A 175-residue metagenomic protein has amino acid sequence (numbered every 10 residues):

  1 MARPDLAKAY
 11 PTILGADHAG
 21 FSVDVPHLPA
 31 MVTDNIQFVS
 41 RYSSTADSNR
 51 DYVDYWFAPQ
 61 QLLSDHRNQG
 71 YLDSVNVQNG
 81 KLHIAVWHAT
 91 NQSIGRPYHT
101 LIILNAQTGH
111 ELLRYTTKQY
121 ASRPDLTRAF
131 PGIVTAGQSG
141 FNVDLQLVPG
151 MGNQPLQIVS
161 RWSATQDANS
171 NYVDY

Functional and structural regions predicted by a protein language model:
M1-Y175: Basic, ligand-binding patches in group-transfer machinery, especially extracytoplasmic/periplasmic segments
